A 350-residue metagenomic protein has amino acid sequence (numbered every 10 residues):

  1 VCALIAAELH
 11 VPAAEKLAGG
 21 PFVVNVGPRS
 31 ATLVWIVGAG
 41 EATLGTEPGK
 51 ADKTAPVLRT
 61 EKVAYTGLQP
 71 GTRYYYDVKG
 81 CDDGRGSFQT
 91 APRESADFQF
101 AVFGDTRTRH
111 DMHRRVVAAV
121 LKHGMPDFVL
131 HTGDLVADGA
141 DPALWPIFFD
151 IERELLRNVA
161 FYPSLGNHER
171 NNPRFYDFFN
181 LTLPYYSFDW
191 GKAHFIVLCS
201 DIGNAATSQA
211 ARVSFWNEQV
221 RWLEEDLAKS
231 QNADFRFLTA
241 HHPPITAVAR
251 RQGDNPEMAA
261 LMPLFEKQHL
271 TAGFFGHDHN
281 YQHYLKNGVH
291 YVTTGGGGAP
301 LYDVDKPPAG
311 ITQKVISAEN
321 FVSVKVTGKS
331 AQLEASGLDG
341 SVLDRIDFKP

Functional and structural regions predicted by a protein language model:
L4-V102, R107, A118, K122 (+1 more regions): Acidic, histidine-bearing metal-coordination/catalytic regions of metal-dependent phosphoesterases
R29, D127, T271: Short acidic/polar active-site loop segments enriched in Thr and Asp
A31-T32, E41-T43, R109-M112, N171 (+3 more regions): Short, solvent-exposed loop/turn elements at domain surfaces
A55-R59, R73-S87, P142-N232, R250-A272 (+1 more regions): Extended active-site neighborhood of metal-dependent phosphoesterases/phosphodiesterases
D97-R107, K192-I202, F237-H241, V289-G296 (+1 more regions): Active-site-proximal beta-strand elements of phosphoester/diester hydrolases
F98-S164, H168-R170: Conserved, compact domain cores that house catalytic/ligand-binding motifs in diverse enzymes and effector modules
T106, F237-I245, T271-Y281: Histidine-centered catalytic micro-motifs
V136, S230-V248: Short acidic, glycine-rich surface-loop motifs adjacent to enzyme active sites
